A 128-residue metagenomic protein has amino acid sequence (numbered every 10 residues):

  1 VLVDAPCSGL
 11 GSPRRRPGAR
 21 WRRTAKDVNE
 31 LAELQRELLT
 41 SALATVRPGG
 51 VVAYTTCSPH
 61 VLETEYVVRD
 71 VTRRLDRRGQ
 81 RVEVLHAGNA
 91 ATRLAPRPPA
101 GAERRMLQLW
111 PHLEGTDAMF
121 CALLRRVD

Functional and structural regions predicted by a protein language model:
L2, P6, P48-D128: C-terminal catalytic and target-recognition region of SAM-dependent MTase-like enzymes, primarily methyltransferases
D4-S41, R47, A53, S58-E63: Mobile active-site "lid"/loop adjacent to the S-adenosyl-L-methionine
